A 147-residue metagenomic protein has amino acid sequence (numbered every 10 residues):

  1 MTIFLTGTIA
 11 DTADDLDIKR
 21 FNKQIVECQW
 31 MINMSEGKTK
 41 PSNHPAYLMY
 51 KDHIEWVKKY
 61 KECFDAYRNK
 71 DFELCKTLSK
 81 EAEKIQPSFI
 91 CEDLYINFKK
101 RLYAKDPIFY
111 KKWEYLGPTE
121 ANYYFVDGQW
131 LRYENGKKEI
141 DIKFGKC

Functional and structural regions predicted by a protein language model:
M1-C147: Expand to "…catalyze enediolate/carbanion chemistry for C-C bond making/breaking, isomerization, decarboxylation
